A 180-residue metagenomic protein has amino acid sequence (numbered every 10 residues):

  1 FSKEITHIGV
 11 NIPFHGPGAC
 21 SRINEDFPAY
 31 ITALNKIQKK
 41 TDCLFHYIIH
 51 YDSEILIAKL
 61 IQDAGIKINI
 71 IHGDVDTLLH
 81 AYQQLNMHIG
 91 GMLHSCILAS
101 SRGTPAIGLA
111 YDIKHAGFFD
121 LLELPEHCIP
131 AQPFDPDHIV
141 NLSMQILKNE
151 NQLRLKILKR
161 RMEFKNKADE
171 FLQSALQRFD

Functional and structural regions predicted by a protein language model:
F1-D180: Active-site anion-handling motifs in enzyme catalytic cores
